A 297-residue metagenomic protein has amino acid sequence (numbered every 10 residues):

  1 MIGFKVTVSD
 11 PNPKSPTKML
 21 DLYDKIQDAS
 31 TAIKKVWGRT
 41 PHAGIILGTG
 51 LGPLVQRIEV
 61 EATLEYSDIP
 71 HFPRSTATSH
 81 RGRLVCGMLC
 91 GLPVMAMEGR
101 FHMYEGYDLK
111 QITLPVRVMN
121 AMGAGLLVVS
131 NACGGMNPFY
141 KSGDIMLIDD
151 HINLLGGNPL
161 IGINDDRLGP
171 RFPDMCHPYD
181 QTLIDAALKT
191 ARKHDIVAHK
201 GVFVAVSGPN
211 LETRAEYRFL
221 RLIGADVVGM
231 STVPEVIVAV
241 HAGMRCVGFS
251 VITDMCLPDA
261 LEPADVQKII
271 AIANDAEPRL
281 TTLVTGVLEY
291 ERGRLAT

Functional and structural regions predicted by a protein language model:
M1-K18: N-terminal amphipathic/basic-hydrophobic helices that include classical n-h-c signal peptides and signal-anchor
K18-M175: Metabolite-binding pocket within alpha/beta catalytic cores that recognizes anionic/polar moieties
A32, V36, T182, A186-I196 (+1 more regions): Generic non-transmembrane alpha-helical segments
N120-A121, R221, V240: Non-catalytic positions within long, well-ordered alpha-helices that form the structural scaffold/packing of enzyme
G125-L126, D226, R245: Short acidic/polar active-site loop segments enriched in Thr and Asp
I184, T190-D226, E291: Active-site/ligand-binding-proximal alpha/beta "capping" segment
M230-K268: Zn-dependent metallopeptidase/amidohydrolase metal-coordination segment
C256-T297: His/Asp/Glu-rich mid-to-C-terminal helical/loop segments that flank catalytic regions of hydrolases
